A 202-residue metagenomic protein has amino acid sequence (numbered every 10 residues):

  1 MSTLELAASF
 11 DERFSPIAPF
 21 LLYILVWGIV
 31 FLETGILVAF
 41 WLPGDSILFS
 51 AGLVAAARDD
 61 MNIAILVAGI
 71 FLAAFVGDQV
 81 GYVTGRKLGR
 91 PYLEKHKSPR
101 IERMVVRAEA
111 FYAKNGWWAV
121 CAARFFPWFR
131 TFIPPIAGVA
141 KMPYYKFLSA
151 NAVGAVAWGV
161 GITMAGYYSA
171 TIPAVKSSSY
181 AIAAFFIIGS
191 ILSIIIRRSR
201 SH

Functional and structural regions predicted by a protein language model:
M1-G28, L53-K146, T171-F186, S193-H202: Membrane-interfacial helix-loop-helix
W27-L48, A123: Transmembrane alpha-helix interface/packing and boundary motifs in multi-pass membrane proteins, characterized by
G35-G44, M142-Y145, S149, S201: Membrane-helix interface "capping/anchor" motifs
V67, N151-A152: Short hydrophobic/aromatic, small-residue-rich stretches within specific transmembrane helices of secondary active
W128-F132, A152, V156-G159: Hydrophobic alpha-helical transmembrane bundles that constitute the permease/transmembrane domains of multi-pass
A157-Y168: Transmembrane alpha-helical segments of integral membrane proteins
